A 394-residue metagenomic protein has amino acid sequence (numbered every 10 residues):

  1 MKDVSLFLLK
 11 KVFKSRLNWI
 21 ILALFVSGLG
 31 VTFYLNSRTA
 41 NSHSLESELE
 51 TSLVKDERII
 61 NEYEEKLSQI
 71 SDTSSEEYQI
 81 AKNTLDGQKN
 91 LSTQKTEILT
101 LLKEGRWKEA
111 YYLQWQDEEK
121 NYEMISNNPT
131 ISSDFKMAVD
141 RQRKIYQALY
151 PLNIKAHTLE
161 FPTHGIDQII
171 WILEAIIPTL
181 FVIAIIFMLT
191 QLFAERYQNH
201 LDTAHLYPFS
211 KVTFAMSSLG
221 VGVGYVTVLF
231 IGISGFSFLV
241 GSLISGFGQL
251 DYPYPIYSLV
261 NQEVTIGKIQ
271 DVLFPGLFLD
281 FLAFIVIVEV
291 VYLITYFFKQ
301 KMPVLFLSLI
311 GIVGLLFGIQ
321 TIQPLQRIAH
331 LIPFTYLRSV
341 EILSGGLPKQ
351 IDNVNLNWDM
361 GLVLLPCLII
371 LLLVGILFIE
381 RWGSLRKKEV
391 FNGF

Functional and structural regions predicted by a protein language model:
M1-L22: Aromatic- and glycine-rich beta-strand/loop motifs that create alpha-glucan
V4-L8, T190-V228: Helix-loop-helix units of permease transmembrane domains in multi-pass membrane transporters, especially ABC
L6-V12, L293-F297, Q350-V354, V363-F394: Junction motif at the cytosolic side of a transmembrane helix
S27-S52, Y150-A194, S217-V288, Y292 (+2 more regions): Secretory targeting signals
G28-T32, I310-Q320, L337-S339: Aromatic-anchored segments of alpha-helical transmembrane domains
S42-F187, G345-V363: Membrane-embedded or membrane-proximal helical elements that form or frame transporter/channel pores
F298-I332: Transmembrane helix segments
Q326-P348: Short hydrophobic, aromatic-rich alpha-helical segments embedded in or entering the lipid bilayer of multi-pass
